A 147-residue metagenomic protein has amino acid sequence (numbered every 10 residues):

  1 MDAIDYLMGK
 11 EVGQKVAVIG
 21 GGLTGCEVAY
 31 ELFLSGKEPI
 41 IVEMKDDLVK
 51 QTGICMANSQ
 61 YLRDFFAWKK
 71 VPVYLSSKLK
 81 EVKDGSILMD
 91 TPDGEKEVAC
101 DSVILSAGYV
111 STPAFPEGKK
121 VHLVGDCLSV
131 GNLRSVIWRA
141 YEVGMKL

Functional and structural regions predicted by a protein language model:
M1-Q14, C26, F33-A114: A Rossmann-like FAD-binding core segment of flavoenzymes
Q14-K15, K120: Residues that mark the start of a beta-strand
A17-G20: Conserved N-terminal Rossmann-fold NAD(P)-binding element of oxidoreductases
G25-A29, V49-S59, H122-L147: A conserved FAD-binding loop/helix module that cradles the flavin
Y109-H122, S129-G131: FAD-binding beta-loop-beta segment adjacent to the flavin cofactor pocket
